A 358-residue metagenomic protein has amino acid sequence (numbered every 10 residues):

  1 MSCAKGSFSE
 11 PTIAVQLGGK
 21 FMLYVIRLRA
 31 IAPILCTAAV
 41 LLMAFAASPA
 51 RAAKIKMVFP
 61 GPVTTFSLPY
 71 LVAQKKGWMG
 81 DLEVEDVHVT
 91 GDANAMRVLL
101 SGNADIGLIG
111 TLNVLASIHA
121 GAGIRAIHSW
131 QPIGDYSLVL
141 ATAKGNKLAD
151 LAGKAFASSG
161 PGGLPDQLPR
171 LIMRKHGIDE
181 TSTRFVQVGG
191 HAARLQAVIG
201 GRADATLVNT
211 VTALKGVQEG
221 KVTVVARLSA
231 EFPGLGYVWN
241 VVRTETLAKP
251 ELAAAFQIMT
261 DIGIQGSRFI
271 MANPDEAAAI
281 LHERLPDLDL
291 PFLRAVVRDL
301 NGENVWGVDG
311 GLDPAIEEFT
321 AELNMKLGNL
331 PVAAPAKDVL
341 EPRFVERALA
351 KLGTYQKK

Functional and structural regions predicted by a protein language model:
M1-A30: N-terminal secretory signal peptides that target proteins for export/translocation
P33-A44: Bacterial N-terminal signal peptides
F45-A52: Sec/Tat signal peptide C-region and signal peptidase I cleavage site
A53-G200, D204-T210, K221-L228, F232-G234: Short, glycine-/small- and polar/acidic-enriched structural segments that line small-molecule recognition paths
A104, I199-D204, N301-P314, E346-T354: Short amphipathic alpha-helical segments at helix boundaries and their inter-helical linkers
L112, A192-L285: Pocket-lining segment of extracytoplasmic ligand-binding domains
K249-P331: Secondary-structure end/capping motifs
A321-K358: Conserved C-terminal helix/tail region of periplasmic/extracytoplasmic solute-binding proteins
